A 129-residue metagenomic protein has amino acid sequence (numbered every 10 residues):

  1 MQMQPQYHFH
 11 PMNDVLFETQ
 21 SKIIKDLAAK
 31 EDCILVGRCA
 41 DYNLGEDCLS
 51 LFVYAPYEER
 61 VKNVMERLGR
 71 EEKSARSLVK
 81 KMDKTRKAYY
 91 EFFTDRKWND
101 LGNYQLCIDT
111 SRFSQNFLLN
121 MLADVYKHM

Functional and structural regions predicted by a protein language model:
M1-D32, R70: ATP-dependent small-molecule kinase phosphotransfer cores that center on conserved nucleotide phosphate-binding segments
M1-M3, E71-N116: Small-molecule kinase domains that catalyze NTP-dependent phosphoryl transfer to phosphate-bearing small molecules
S21, Q115-A123: Short, amphipathic alpha-helical "lid/cap" segments that border enzyme active or binding sites
D26-L27, N43-L44, W98-L101: Solvent-exposed alpha-helices and their adjacent loops that cap or buttress functional pockets in soluble metabolic
V36-D41: Short, polar loop motifs at secondary-structure junctions
E46-K81: Conserved phosphate-donor/acceptor-positioning beta-strand/loop module used by diverse small-molecule
Y126-M129: A common structural junction motif
